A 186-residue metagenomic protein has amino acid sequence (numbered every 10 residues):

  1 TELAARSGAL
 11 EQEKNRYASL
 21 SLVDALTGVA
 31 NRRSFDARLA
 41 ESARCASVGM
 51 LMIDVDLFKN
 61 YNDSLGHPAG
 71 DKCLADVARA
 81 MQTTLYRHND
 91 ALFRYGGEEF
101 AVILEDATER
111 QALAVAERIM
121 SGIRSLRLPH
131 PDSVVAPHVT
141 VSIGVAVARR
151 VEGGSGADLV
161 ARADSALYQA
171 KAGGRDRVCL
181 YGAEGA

Functional and structural regions predicted by a protein language model:
T1-N15, G182-A186: Regulatory sensory/coupling modules that transmit signals to nucleotide-handling catalytic cores
N15-S19, A30-V48, A78-R87, E105: Short regulatory alpha-helical coupling segments that immediately precede and/or link into cyclic nucleotide signaling
Y17-A37, I53-H67, A75: Conserved nucleotide-binding and Mg2+-coordinating catalytic segments in signaling enzymes
D63, L104-T108, R124, A148-R149 (+1 more regions): Residue-level recognition of strand-loop junctions within catalytic nucleotide-signaling folds
A78-Q82, Q111-H130, D164: Alpha-helical scaffold within the catalytic cores of cyclic-nucleotide enzymes
A91-R94: A short pre-motif secondary-structure segment
R110-A116, V134, A146-A186: Catalytic-core segments of nucleotide cyclases and related cyclic-nucleotide turnover enzymes
